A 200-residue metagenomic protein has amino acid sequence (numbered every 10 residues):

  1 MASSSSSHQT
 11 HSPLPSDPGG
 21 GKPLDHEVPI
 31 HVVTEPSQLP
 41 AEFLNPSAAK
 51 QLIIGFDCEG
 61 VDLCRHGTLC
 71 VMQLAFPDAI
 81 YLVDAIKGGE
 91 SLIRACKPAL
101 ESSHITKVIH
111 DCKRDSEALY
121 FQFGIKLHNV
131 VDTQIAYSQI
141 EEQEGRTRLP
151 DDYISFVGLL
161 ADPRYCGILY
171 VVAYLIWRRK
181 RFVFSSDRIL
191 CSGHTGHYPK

Functional and structural regions predicted by a protein language model:
M1-I54, T133: N-terminal accessory regions of nucleic-acid-interacting proteins
P13-S16, D25, Q73, P77-K200: Active-site-proximal helix-loop-helix substrate-binding element of RNase H-like nuclease domains
L39-E42, F56-E59, I93-A95, E144-R146: Eukaryotic intrinsically disordered and solvent-exposed regulatory patches
Q51, G67, D78: Conserved catalytic motifs of the protein kinase core domain
Q51-F56, H110-R114: Short, mixed-charge, low-aromatic patches
I53-H66: Short acidic, Gly/Ser-rich segments with clustered Asp/Glu that frequently serve as metal-coordination loops in enzyme
G67-Q73: Residues that scaffold, gate, or flank divalent-cation-dependent active/transport sites
